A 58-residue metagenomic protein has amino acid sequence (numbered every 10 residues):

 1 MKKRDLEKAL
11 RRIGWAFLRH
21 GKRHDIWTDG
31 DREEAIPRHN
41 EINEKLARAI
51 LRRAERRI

Functional and structural regions predicted by a protein language model:
M1-H20, I26-I58: Basic nucleic-acid-binding interfaces
